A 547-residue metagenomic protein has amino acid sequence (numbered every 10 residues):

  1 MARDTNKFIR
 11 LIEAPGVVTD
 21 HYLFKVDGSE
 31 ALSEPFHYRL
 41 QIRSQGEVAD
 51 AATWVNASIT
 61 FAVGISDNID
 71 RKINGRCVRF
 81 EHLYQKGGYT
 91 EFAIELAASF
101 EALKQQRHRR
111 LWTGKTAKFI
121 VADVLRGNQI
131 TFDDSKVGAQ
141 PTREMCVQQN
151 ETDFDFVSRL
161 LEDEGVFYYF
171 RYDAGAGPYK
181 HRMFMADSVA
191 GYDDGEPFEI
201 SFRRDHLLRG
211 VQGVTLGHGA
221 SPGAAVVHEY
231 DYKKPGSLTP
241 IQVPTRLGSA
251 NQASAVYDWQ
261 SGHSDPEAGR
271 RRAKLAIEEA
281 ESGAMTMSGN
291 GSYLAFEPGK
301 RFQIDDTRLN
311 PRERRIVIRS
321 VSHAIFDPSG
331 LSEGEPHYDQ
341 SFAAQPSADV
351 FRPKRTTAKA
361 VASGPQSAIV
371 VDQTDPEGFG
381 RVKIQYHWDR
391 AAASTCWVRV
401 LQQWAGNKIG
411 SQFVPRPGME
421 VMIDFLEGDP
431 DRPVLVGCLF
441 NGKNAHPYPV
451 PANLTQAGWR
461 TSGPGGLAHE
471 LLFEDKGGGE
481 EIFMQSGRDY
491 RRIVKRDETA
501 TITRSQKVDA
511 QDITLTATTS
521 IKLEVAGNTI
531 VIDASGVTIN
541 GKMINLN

Functional and structural regions predicted by a protein language model:
M1-V26, R209-V211, S363, S367-I369: Polar/acidic, low-complexity leader/linker segments enriched in S/T/G and N/D
A2, K180-M183, D194-P197, I513 (+1 more regions): Intrinsic-disorder/coil detector with helix-boundary
R39-A49, E281-S292, W404-G410: Short alpha-helix capping/helix-loop boundary micro-motifs
A49-V137, T142-C146, G195-I200, P235-S237 (+1 more regions): Surface-exposed cap/loop segments at beta↔alpha junctions
F61-A62, Q303-I304, E420-I423: A generic structural signal for residues embedded in beta-strands
Q85-K86, K115-K118, D123-F132, G138 (+1 more regions): Extended, domain-scale alpha-helical bundle/helix-rich regions
V166, F170, M185-S188, S347 (+1 more regions): Structural signature for extended repeat/solenoid scaffolds and their inter-repeat hinge/linker regions, spanning
P298-K300, D305, L309-S367, D372 (+3 more regions): Acidic, low-complexity/disordered segments
